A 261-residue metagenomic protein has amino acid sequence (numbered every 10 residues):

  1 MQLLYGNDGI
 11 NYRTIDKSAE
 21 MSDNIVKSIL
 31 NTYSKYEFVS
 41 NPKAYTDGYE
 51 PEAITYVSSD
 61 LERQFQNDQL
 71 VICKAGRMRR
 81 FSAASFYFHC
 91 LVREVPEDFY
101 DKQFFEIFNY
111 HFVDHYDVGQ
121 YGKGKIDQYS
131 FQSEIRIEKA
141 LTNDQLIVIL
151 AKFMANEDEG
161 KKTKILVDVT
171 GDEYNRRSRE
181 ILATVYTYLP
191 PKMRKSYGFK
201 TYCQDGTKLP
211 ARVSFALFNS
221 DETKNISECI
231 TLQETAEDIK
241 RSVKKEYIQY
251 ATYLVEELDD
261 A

Functional and structural regions predicted by a protein language model:
M1-I137, V148-I149, M193-G198: Extended, helix-rich scaffolding/adaptor regions
D8, E94-V95, D168-T170, F218 (+1 more regions): Structured loops at beta-to-helix junctions and adjacent beta-edge loops in soluble globular domains
S18-S22, S130, K139-N143, N175 (+1 more regions): Intrinsic-disorder-associated interaction segments
S28, I149, T184, Y188 (+2 more regions): Charge-rich, solvent-exposed alpha-helical interaction surfaces
G119-F218: Extended amphipathic alpha-helical scaffold segments
S214-S242: Long, continuous compositionally biased terminal/linker segments
L232-A261: Elongated scaffolding segments in large macromolecular assemblies, built predominantly from amphipathic alpha-helices
